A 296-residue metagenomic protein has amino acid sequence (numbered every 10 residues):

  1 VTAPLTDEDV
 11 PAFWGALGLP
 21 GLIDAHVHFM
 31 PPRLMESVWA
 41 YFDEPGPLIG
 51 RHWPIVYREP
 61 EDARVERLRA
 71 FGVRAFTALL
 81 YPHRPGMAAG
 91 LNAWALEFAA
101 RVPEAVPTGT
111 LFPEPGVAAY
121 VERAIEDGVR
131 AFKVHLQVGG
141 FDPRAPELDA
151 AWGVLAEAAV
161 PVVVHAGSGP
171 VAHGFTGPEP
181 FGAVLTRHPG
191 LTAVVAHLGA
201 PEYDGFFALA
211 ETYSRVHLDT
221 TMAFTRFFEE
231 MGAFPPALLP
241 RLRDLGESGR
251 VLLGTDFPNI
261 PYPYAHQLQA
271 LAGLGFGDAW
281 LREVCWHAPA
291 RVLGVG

Functional and structural regions predicted by a protein language model:
V1-A25, L34-E66, A70-F71, A75 (+2 more regions): Mid-to-C-terminal alpha-helical segments outside catalytic/metal-binding sites
A3-T6, R130-A131, F141-L252: Catalytic pocket-lining loop regions of alpha/beta-barrel enzymes, especially the amidohydrolase/enolase/GH5 lineages
P4, R74-T176, T225: Active-site gating/metal-coordination segments in enzymes
H26, A95, A124, F132 (+6 more regions): Conserved, mostly hydrophobic/aromatic
H26-P32, H165, H197: Histidine-centered divalent metal-coordination motifs
F29-M30, S168, A200, N259: Short active-site segment of divalent metal-dependent hydrolases/proteases that encodes the spacing between
R33-V38, A89, Y120-V121, F175-T176 (+4 more regions): Short aromatic-enriched loop/helix-cap "lid" or pocket-rim segments at secondary-structure transitions that line
N92, G116-A118, F181, E202-F206 (+2 more regions): Short, well-ordered alpha-helical microsegments
